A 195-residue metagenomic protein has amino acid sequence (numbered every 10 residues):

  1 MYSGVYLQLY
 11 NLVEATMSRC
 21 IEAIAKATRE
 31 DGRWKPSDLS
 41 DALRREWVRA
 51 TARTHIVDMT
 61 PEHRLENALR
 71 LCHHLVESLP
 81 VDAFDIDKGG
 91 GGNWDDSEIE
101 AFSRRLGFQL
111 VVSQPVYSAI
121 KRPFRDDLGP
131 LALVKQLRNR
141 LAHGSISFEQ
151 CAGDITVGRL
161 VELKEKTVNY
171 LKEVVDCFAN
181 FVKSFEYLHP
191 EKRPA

Functional and structural regions predicted by a protein language model:
M1-S3, L7: An N-terminal domain-cap segment
Q8-L9, C20-K121: Helix-loop junctions and short alpha-helical segments
Y10-N11, N139: Short alpha-helical basic/polar micro-motif
F102-A195: Polyanionic, low-complexity intrinsically disordered segments
